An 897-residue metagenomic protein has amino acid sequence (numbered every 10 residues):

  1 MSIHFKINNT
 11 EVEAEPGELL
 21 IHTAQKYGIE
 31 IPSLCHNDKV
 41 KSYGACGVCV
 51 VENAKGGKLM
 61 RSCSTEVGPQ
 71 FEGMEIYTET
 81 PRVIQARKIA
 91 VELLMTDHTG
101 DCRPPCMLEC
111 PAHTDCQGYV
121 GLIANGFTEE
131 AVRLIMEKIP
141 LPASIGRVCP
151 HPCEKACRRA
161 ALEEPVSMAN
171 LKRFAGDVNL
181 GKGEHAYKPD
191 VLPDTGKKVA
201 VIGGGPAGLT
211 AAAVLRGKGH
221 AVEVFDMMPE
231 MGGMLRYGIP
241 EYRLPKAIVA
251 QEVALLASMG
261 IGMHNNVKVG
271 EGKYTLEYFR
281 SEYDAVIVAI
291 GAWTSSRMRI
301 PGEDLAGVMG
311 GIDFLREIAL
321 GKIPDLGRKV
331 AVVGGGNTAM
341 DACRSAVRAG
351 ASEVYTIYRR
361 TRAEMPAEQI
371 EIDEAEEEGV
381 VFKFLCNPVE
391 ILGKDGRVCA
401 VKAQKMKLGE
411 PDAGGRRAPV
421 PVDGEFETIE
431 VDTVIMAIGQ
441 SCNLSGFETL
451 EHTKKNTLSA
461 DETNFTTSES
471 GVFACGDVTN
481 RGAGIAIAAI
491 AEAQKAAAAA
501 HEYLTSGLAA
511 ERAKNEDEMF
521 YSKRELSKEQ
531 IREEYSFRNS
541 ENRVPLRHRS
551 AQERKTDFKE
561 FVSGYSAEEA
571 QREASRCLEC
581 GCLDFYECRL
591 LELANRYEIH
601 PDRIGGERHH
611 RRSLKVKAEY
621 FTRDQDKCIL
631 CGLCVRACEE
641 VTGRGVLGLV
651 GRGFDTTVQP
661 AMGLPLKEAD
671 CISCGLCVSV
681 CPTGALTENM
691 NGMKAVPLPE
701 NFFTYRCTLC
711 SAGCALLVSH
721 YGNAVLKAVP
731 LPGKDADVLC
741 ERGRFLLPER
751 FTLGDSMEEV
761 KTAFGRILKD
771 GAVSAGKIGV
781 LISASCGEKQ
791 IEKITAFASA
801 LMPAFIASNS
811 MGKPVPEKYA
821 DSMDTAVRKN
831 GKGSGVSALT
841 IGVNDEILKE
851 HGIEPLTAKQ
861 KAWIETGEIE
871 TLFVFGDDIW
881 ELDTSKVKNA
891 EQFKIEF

Functional and structural regions predicted by a protein language model:
M1-L108, Q117, G121, N125-E129 (+1 more regions): Signature of N-terminal electron-transfer/Fe-S-associated modules in redox systems
F5-I7, I29-K41, V91-E109, A131-H151 (+13 more regions): Ferredoxin-like iron-sulfur electron-transfer modules
I123, F127-A131, P193, K198-I202 (+5 more regions): Feature captures the FAD/FMN-dependent oxidoreductase FAD-binding
R159, V201-G204, G208-M227, C631 (+1 more regions): Catalytic alpha/large subunits of respiratory electron-transfer oxidoreductases, centered on bis-MGD molybdoenzymes
A175-L192, Q251-N265, S295-A349, T453-S468: Glycine-rich dinucleotide-binding loop and its adjacent helix/turn
A221-V224, M228-M259, M263-N265, C343-E390 (+1 more regions): Rossmann-like dinucleotide-binding cores of NAD(P)H-dependent redox enzymes
D304-G327, P411-A483, A488: FAD-site-proximal beta/loop scaffold in flavoenzymes
V478-G507: A conserved FAD-binding loop/helix module that cradles the flavin
